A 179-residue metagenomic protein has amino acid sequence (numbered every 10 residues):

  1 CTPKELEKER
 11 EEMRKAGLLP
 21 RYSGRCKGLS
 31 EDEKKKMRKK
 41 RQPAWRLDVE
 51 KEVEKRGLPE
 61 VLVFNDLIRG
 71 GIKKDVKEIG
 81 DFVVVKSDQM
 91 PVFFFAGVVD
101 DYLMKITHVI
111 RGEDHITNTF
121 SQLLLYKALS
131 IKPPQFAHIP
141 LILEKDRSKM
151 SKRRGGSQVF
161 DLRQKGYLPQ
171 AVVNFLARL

Functional and structural regions predicted by a protein language model:
T2-H138, L143-K152, Q158: Active-site cores that bind ATP or allylic diphosphates and position pyrophosphate for catalysis
R154, Q158-L179: A conserved active-site cap/scaffold subdomain adjacent to cofactor or substrate pockets
